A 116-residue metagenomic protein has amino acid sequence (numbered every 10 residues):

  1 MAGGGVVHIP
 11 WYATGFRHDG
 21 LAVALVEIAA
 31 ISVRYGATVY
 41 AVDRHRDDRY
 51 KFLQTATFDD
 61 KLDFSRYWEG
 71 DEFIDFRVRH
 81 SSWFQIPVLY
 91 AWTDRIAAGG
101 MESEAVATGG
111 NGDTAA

Functional and structural regions predicted by a protein language model:
M1-I74, Q85-A116: Short S/T/G/P-rich N-terminal loop/turn motif that feeds into the first structured element of a domain
